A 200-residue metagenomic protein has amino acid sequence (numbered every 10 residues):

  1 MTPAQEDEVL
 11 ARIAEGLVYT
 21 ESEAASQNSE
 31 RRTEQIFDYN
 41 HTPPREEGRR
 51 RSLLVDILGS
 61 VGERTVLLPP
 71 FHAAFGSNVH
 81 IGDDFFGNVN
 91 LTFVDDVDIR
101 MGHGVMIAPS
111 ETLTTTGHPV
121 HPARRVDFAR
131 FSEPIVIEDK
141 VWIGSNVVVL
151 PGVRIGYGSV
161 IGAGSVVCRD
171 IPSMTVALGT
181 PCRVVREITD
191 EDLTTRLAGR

Functional and structural regions predicted by a protein language model:
M1-R64, C182-R186, D190-R200: Terminal amphipathic alpha-helical/low-complexity segments used for targeting or macromolecular assembly
P44, F71-R154, T180-A198: Flexible, glycine/small-residue-enriched loop-and-beta-strand segment within the central core of proteins
W142, V160, V176-L178: Short-chain dehydrogenase/reductase
G156-S159, P172-M174: Conserved catalytic segment of ABC-fold P-loop ATPases
I161-G164, D170: Conserved metal-binding segment of the jelly-roll/cupin
I171-S173, L178-P181: Acidic, glycine-centered active-site loop in nucleotide-sugar glycosyltransferases
